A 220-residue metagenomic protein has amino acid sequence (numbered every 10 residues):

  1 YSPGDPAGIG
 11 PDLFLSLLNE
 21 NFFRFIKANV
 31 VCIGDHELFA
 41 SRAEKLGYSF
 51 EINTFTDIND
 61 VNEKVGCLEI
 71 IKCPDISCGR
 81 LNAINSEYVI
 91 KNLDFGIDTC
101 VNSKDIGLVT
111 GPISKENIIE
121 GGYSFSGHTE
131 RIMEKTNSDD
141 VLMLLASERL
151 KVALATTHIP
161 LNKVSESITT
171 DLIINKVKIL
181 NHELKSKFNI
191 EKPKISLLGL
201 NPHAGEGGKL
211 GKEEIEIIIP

Functional and structural regions predicted by a protein language model:
Y1-H128, D171-P220: Contiguous, glycine/small-aliphatic-enriched amphipathic segments in soluble metabolic enzymes
E63-V65, V141, L150: Change "...and in nucleic-acid phosphodiester-cleaving endonucleases..." to "...and in nucleic-acid processing enzymes
I70-C73, L142, S147: Flexible glycine-/small-residue-enriched beta->alpha junction loops that bind anionic phosphate/pyrophosphate groups
E120-L142: Glycine/threonine-rich beta-strand-loop-alpha-helix active-site module that forms ligand/phosphate-binding
L145-K176: Ligand-binding beta-strand-loop-alpha-helix segment within the catalytic cores of soluble metabolic enzymes
